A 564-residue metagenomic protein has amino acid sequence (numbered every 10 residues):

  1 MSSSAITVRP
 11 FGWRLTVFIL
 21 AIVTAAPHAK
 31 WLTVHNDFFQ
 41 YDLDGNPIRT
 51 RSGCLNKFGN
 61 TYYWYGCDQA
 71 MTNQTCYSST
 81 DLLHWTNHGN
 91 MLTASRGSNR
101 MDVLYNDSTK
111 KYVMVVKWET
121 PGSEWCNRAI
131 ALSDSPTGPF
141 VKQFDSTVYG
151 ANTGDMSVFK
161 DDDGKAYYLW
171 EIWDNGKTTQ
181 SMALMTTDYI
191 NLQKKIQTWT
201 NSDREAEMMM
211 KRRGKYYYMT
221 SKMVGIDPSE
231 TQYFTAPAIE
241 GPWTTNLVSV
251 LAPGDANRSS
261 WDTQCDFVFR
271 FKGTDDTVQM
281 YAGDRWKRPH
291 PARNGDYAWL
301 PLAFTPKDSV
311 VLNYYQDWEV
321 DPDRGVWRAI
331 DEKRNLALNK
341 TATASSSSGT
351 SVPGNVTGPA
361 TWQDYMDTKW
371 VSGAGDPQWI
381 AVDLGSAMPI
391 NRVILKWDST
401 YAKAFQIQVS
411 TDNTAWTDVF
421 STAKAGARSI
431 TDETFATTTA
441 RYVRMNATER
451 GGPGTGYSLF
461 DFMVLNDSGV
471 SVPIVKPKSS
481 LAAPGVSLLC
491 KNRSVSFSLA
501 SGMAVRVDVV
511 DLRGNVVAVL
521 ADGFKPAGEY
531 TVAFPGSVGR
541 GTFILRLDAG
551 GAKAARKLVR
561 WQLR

Functional and structural regions predicted by a protein language model:
A29-E205, K211-N257, G273-T277, R285-A329: Beta-rich carbohydrate-recognition and catalytic domains
M71, A387-I390, T400-A402, A440 (+1 more regions): Short proline/glycine-enriched turn/loop motifs at strand-loop junctions of beta-rich domains
S79, I130-D134, P228-A238, M388 (+1 more regions): Non-cytosolic beta-sandwich-type ligand-binding/adhesion modules
V326-A387, K396-Y401, S421-S429, M463-G469: Disordered, acidic Ser/Thr/Pro-rich linker "stalks" and the adjacent N-terminal cap of the next globular domain
A374-Q378, S399-D467: Trp- and acidic/polar-enriched beta-sheet ligand-binding modules for extracellular glycan and matrix recognition
R392, I474-V509, T531-S537: Glycine-centered coil/turn sites that cap beta-strands in beta-rich domains
V510-V517, F543: Short, glycine-anchored, charge-dense loop/turn motifs used at functional sites
A533, S537-R564: C-terminal tail/sorting-segment detector
